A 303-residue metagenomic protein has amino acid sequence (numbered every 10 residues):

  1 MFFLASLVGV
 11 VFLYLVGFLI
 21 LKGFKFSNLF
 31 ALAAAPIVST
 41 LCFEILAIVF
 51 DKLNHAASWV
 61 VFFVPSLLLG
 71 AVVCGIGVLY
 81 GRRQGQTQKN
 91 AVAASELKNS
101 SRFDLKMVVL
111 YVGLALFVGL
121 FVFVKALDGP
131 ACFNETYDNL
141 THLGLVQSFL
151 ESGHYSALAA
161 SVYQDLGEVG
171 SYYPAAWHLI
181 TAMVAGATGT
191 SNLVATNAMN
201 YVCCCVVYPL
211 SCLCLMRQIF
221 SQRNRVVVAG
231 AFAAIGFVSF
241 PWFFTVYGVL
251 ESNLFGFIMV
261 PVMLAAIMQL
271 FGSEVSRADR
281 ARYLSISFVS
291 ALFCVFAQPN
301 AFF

Functional and structural regions predicted by a protein language model:
M1-V108: Membrane-embedded, hydrophobic transmembrane alpha-helices
V10, Y14, V206-L210, L254-A265 (+1 more regions): Alpha-helical transmembrane segments of multi-pass membrane proteins
L15-A31, I48, K52, S211-A229 (+1 more regions): Transmembrane alpha-helical segments of multipass membrane enzymes and assembly factors that act on membrane-embedded
S39-I48, G119, F232-F240, A291-F296: Aromatic-anchored segments of alpha-helical transmembrane domains
M107, L116-I258: Active-site lumenal/periplasmic loops and adjacent helix-entry segments of GT-C-fold, multi-pass membrane
V260-R282: Membrane-interface transmembrane helices that cradle and orient dolichyl/undecaprenyl
R282-P299: Membrane-interface alpha helices of multi-pass inner-membrane proteins
A301-F303: Transmembrane-embedded, aromatic-rich helix segments that form part of the hydrophobic channel/pocket engaging
